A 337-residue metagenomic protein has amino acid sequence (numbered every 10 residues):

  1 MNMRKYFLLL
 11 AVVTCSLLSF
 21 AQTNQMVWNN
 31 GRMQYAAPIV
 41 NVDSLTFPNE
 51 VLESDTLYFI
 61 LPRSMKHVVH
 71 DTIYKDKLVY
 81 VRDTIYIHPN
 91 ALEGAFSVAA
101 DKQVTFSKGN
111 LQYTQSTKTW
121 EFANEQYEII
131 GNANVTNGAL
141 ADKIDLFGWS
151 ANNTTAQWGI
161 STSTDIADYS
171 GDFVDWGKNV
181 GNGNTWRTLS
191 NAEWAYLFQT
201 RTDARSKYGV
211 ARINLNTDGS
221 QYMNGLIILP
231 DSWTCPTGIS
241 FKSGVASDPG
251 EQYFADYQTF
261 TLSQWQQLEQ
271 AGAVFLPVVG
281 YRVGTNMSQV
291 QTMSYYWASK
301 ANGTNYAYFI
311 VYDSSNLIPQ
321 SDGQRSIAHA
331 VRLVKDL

Functional and structural regions predicted by a protein language model:
M1-Q25, Y58: Bacterial Sec-dependent N-terminal signal peptides
A21-Q25, E53-D55, K102-V104: Short structural boundary motif marking the start of a folded domain
T23-A37, A99-D101: Short N-terminal segments immediately surrounding and downstream of signal-peptide cleavage
W28-R32, P48-E50, L61-P62, G109-Q115 (+1 more regions): Short, flexible beta-strand-to-coil junctions
A36-P48: Structured surface patches comprising rigid loops and adjacent beta-strands/short helices at the edges of well-ordered
S44, D55-T56, D71-T72, D83-T84 (+3 more regions): Coil residues (strongly favoring Ser/Thr
V51-I87: Collagen/collagen-like triple-helix sequence repeat recognition
Y86-L337: Conserved positions within compact, well-structured domain cores
